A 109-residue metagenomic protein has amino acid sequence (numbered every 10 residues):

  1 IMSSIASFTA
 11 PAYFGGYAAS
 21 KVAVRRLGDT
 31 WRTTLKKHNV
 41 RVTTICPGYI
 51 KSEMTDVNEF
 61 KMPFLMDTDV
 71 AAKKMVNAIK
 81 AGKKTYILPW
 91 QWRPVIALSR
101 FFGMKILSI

Functional and structural regions predicted by a protein language model:
I1, T43: Rossmann-fold scaffold of SDR-type NAD(P)-dependent oxidoreductases
S4: Residue(s) in the substrate-gating loop at a strand-loop-helix junction that position the organic substrate next
T9, T30-R41: Active-site-adjacent segment of SDR/Rossmann-fold oxidoreductases
P11-G15: Active-site loop immediately N-terminal to the catalytic Tyr-X3-Lys motif of short-chain dehydrogenase/reductase
Y17, R25: Catalytic tyrosine of NAD(P)H-dependent dehydrogenase/reductases that use a Tyr as the general acid/base
S20: Active-site helix of classical SDR
T44, F60-I96: C-terminal helical subdomain
P47-V57, K61: Short, flexible catalytic-loop segment of classical short-chain dehydrogenase/reductase
